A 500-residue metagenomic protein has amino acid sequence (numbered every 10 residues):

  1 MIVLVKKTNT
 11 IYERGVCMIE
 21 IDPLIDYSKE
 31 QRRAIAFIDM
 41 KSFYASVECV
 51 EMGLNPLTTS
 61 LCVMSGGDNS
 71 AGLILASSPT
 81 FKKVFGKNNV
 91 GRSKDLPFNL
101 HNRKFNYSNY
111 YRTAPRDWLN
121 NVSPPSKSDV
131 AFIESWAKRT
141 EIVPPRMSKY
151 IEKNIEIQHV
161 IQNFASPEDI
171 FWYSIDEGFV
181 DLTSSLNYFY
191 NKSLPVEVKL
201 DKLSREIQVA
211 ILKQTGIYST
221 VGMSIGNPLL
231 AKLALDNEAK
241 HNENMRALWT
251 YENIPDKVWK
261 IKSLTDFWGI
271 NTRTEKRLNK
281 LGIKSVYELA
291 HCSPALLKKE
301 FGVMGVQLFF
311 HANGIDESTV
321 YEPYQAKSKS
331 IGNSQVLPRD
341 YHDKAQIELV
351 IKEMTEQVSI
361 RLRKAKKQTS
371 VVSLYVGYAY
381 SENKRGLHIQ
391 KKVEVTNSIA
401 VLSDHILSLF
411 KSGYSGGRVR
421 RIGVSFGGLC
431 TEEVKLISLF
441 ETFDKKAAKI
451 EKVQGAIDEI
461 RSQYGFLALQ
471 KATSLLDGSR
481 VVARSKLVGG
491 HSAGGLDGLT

Functional and structural regions predicted by a protein language model:
I2-F310, D444-T500: Gly/Gly-Pro- and Ser/Thr-rich, intrinsically disordered tail segments characteristic of DNA damage-repair and tolerance
L24-E30, F37, K83, A137 (+2 more regions): DNA-contacting surface of Y-family translesion DNA polymerases
K41-F43, G67-A71, Y378-N383, L429-E432: Short, charged/polar surface micro-motifs in flexible loops or helix N-caps
V143-R146, Y190-E197, V336-K344, Q390-I399 (+1 more regions): Short histidine-centered catalytic/ligand-binding loop motif
V180-S184, G386-V393, L436-E441: Short, hydrophobic beta-strand segments
L186-Y190, E382, C430-I437: Short, charged/polar, Gly/Pro-enriched secondary-structure boundary elements
S224-L229, H311-G314, Q368-A379, V419-C430 (+1 more regions): A glycine-rich phosphate-binding loop feature that marks nucleotide/adenosyl-phosphate handling sites
S408, S412-S462: C-terminal hydrophobic structural anchor segments that stabilize assembly/packing rather than catalytic chemistry
